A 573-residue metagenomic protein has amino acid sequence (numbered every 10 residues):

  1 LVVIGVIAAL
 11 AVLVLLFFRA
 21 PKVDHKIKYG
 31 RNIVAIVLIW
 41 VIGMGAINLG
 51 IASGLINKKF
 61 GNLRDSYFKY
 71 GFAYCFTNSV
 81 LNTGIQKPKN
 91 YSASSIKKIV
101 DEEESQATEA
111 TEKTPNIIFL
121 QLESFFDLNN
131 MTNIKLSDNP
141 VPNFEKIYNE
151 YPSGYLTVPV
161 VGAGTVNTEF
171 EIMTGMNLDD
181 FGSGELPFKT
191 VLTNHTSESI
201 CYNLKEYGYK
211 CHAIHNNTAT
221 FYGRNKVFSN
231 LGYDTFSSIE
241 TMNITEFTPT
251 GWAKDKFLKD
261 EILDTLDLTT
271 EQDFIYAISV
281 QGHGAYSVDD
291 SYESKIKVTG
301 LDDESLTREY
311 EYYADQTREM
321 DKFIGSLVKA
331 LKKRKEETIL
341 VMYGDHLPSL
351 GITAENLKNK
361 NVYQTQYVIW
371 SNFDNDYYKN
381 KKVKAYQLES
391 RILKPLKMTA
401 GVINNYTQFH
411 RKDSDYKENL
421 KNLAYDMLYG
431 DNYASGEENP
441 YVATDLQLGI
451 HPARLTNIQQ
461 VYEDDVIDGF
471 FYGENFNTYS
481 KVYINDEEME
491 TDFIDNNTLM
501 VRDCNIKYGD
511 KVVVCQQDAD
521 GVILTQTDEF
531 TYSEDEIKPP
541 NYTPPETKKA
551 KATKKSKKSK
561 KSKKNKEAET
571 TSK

Functional and structural regions predicted by a protein language model:
L1-P115, L136-Y155, T190-N194, E198 (+2 more regions): N-terminal secretory/membrane-targeting segments
D101-E112, L122, D127-K573: Solvent-exposed soluble domains appended to multi-pass membrane proteins
I117-Q121: Long, solvent-exposed extracytoplasmic domains/loops
